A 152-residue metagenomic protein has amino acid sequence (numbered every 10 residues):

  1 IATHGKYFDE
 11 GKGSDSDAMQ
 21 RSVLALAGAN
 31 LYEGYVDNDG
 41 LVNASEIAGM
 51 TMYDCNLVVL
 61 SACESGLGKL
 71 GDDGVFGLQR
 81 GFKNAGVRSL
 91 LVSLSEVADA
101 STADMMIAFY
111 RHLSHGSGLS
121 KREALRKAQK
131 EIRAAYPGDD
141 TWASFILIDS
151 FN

Functional and structural regions predicted by a protein language model:
I1-N152: Catalytic cores of enzymes
